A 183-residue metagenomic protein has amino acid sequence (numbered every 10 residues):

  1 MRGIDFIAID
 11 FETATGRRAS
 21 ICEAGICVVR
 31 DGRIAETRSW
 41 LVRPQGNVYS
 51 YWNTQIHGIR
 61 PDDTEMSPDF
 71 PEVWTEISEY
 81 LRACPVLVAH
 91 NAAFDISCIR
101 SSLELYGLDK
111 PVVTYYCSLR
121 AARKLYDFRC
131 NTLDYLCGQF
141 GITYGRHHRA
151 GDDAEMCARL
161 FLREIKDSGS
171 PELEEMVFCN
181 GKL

Functional and structural regions predicted by a protein language model:
M1-R2, A158-L183: Acidic two-metal-ion nuclease catalytic site recognized across multiple nuclease folds, prominently DnaQ/RNase D-T
M1-V112, D127-C130, D134-H148: Conserved non-catalytic scaffold segment of RNase H-like nuclease domains
V73, M156-C157: Short Asp/Glu-rich motifs
I99, A121, C157-F161: Buried hydrophobic packing segments
D109-A122: Conserved beta-strand -> loop -> alpha-helix junction used to position metal-binding or nucleic-acid-contacting
D153: Conserved catalytic/binding loops enriched for acidic/polar residues
